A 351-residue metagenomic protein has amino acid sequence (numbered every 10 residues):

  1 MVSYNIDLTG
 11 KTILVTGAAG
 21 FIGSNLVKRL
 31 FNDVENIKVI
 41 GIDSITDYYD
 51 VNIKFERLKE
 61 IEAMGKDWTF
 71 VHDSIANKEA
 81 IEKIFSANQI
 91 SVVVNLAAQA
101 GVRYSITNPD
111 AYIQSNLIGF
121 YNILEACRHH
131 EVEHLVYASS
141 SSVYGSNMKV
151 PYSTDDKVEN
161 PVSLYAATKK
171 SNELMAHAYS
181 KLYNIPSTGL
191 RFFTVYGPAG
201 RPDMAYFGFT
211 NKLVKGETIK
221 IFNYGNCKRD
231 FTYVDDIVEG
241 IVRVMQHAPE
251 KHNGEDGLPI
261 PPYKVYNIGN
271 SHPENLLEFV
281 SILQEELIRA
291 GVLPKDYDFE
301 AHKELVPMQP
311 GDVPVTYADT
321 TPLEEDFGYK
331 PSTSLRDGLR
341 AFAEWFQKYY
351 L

Functional and structural regions predicted by a protein language model:
M1, I6, D33, D73 (+1 more regions): C-terminal substrate-binding subdomain of Rossmann-fold SDR/epimerase-dehydratase oxidoreductases
M1-V195, E274, S281-I282, V315 (+1 more regions): N-terminal Rossmann-like NAD(P)+-binding domain of SDR-like oxidoreductases, especially those catalyzing
L8, I53, T107, S115 (+6 more regions): A generic fold-level signal
Y48, Q99, A199, G216 (+1 more regions): Residues at alpha-helix boundaries and the short loops/turns that link adjacent helices
A80, A111, I118, K157 (+5 more regions): Residue-level recognition of oxygen-bearing side chains
V136, G145-K149, N184, G200 (+2 more regions): Proline-centered turn/helix-capping motifs that create local helix->coil transitions or kinks
V150-P151, P202-T210: A glycine/serine/threonine-rich, flexible loop-to-helix segment that serves as the NAD(P) cofactor-binding "lid"
P161-T168, F192, P198, P202-Y206 (+1 more regions): The catalytic Tyr-centered alpha-helix of NAD(P)H-dependent dehydrogenases
